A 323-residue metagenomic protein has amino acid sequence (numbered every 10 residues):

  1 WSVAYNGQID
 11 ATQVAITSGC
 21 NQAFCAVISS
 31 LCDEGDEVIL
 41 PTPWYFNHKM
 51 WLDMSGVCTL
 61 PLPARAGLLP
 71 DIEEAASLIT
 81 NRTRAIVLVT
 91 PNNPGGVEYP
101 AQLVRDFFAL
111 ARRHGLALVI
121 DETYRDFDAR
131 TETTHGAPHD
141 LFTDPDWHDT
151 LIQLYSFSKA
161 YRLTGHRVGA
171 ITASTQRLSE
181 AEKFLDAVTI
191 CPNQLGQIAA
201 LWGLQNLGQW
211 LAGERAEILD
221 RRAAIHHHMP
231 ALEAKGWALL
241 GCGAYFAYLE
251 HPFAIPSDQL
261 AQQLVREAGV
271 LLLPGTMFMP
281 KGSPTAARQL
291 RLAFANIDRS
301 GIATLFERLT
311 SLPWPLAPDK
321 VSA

Functional and structural regions predicted by a protein language model:
W1-E37, W51, A254, D258: Phosphate-binding glycine-rich loop
T12, S29-L88: PLP-dependent aminotransferase-like
S55, R113-H114, A268: Helix C-cap/helix->beta junction micro-motif
A66-H135: Active-site phosphate-binding strand-loop segment of PLP-dependent enzymes
A76-S77, R266-L272, K281-A323: PLP-dependent enzyme catalytic core of the Aspartate aminotransferase-like
W147-L219, H226, A317-P318: Conserved core segment of the aminotransferase class I/II
L201, I218-H226, A238-H251: Conserved glycine-rich beta-strand-loop-beta hairpin in the small C-terminal domain of fold type I
